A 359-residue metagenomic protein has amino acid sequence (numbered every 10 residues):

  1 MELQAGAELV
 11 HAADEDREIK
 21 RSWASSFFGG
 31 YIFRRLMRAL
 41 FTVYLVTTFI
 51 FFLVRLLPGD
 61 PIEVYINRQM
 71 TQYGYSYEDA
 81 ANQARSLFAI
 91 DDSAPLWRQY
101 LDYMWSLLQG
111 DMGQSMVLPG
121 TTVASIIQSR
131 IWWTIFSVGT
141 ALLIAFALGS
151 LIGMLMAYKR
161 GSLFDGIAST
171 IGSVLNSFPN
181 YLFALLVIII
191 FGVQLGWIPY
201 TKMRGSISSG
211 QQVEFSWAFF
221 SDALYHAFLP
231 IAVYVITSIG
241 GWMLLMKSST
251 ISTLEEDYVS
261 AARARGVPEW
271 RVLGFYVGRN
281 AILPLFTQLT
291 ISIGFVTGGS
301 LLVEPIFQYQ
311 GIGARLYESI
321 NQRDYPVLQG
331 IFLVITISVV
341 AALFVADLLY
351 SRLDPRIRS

Functional and structural regions predicted by a protein language model:
M1-A39, G161, L348-S359: Transmembrane alpha-helical segments of polytopic membrane transport and secretion proteins
L3, E18-F28, D91-S150: An internal, D/E-rich "acidic patch" concept
E18-R21, T42-I50, R55, S137 (+1 more regions): Helix-terminus/capping and membrane-interface signal
S26-G29, I127, I131-F164, N180 (+2 more regions): Alpha-helical transmembrane segments of integral membrane proteins, especially multi-pass inner/plasma-membrane
F28, I32, L36, A80 (+13 more regions): Hydrophobic alpha-helical segments of integral membrane proteins, encompassing both true transmembrane helices
V43-R98, L195-F219: Hydrophobic alpha-helical transmembrane segments of membrane transport/permease proteins and related membrane-embedded
Y44-F49, L96, Y100, W105 (+4 more regions): Hydrophobic alpha-helical transmembrane segments of multi-pass integral membrane proteins
F49-L56, D102-W105, I171-K202, V233-V235 (+1 more regions): Membrane-water interface segments at the C-terminal ends of transmembrane alpha-helices in multi-pass inner-membrane
